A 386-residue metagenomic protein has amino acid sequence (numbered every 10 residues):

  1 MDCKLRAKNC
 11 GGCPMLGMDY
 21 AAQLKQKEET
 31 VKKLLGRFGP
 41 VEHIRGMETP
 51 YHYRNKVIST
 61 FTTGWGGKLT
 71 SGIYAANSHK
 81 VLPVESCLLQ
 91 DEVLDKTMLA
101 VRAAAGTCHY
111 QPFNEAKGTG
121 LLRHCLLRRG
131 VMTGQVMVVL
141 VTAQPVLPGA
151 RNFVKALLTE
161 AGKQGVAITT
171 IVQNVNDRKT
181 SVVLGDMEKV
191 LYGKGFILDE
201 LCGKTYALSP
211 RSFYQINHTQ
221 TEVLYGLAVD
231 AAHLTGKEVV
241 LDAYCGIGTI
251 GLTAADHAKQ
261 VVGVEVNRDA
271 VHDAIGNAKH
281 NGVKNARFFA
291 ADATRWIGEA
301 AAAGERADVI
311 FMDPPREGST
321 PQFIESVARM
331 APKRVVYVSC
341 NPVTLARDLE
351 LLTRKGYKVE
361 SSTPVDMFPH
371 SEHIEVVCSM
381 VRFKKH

Functional and structural regions predicted by a protein language model:
C3-R6, C10-C13, C340: Short cysteine clusters
G11-N114, L127, V131-T133, V146-L147: Extended interfacial segments that mediate partner engagement and assembly in macromolecular machines
N55, L69-S71, R123, V136 (+3 more regions): Change "...and in nucleic-acid phosphodiester-cleaving endonucleases..." to "...and in nucleic-acid processing enzymes
G72-A75, V139-V141, A274: Short, acidic/hydrophobic/Gly-rich beta-strand patch recurrent on exposed beta strands that often constitutes part
Q111-T119, V240: Short helix/loop segment immediately N-terminal to the Walker
L127, G134-A143, T205-S209, V309: Short, aliphatic-rich beta-strand segments
P148-H386: Rossmann-like S-adenosyl-L-methionine
